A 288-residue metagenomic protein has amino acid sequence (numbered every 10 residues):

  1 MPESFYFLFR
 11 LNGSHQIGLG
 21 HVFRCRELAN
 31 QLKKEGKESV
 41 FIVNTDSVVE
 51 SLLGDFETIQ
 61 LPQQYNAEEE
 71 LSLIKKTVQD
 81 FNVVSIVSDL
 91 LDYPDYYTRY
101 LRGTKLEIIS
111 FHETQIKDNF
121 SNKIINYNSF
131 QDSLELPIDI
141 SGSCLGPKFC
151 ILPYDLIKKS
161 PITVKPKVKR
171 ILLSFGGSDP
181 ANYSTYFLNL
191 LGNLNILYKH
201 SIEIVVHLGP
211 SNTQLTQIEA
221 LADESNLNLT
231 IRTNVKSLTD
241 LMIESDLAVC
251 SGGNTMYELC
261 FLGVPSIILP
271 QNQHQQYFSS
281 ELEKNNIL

Functional and structural regions predicted by a protein language model:
F7-V22, F175-A181: Short, glycine-rich nucleotide/cofactor-binding loops
F9-Q16, R24-Q31, V43-D139: Active-site and donor-binding regions of nucleotide-sugar-utilizing enzymes
H21-K33, T185-N195: Histidine-anchored nucleotide/phosphate-binding helix
F120-N182, L215-T216: A nucleotide-sugar donor-handling region in carbohydrate enzymes
K167-E244: Donor-nucleotide binding loops and adjacent catalytic segments primarily of GT-B fold Leloir glycosyltransferases
T239, D246, G263-P265: A short alpha->beta transition loop at the rim of the catalytic pocket in nucleotide-sugar-dependent
I243-N254: Acidic donor-binding loop of glycosyltransferase active sites
M256-L288: Catalytic binding pocket for nucleotide-activated donors in carbohydrate/polymer assembly enzymes
